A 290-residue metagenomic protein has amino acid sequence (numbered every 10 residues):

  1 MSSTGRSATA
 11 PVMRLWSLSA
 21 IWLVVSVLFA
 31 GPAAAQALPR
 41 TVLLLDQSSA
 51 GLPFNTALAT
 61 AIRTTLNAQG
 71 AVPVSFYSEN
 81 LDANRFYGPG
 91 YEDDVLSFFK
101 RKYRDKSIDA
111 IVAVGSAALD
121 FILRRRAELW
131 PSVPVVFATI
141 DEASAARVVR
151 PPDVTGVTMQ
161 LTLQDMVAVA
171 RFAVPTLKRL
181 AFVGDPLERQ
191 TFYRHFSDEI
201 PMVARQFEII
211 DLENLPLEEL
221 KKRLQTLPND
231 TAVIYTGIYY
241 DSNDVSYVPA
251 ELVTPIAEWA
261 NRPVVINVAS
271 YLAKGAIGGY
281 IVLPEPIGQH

Functional and structural regions predicted by a protein language model:
S2-A10, R14-S19, V24-H290: Short hydrophobic alpha-helices and adjacent helix-cap/hinge residues
